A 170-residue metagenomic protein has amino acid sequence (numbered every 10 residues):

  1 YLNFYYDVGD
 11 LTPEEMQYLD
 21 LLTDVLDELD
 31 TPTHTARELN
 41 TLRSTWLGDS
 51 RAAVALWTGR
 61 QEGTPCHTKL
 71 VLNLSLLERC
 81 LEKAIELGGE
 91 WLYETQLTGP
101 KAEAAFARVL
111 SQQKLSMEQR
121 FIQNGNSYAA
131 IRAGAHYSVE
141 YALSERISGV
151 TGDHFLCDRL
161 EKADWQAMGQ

Functional and structural regions predicted by a protein language model:
Y1-L19, D24-D27, T33-G169: M16 family metallopeptidases and their MPP-like homologs
